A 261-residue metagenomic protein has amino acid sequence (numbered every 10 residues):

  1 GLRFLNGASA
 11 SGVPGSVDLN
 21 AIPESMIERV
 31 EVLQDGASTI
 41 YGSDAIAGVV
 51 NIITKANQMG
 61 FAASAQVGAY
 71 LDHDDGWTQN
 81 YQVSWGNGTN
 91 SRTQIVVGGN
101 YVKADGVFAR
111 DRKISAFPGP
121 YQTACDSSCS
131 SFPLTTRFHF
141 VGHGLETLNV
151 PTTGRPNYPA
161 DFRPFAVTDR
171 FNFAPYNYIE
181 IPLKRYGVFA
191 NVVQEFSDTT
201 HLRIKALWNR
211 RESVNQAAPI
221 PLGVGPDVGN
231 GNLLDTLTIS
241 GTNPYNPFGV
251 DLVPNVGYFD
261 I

Functional and structural regions predicted by a protein language model:
L2-A21, S25-I261: Surface-exposed beta-strand-turn/loop segments characteristic of Gram-negative outer-membrane beta-barrels
